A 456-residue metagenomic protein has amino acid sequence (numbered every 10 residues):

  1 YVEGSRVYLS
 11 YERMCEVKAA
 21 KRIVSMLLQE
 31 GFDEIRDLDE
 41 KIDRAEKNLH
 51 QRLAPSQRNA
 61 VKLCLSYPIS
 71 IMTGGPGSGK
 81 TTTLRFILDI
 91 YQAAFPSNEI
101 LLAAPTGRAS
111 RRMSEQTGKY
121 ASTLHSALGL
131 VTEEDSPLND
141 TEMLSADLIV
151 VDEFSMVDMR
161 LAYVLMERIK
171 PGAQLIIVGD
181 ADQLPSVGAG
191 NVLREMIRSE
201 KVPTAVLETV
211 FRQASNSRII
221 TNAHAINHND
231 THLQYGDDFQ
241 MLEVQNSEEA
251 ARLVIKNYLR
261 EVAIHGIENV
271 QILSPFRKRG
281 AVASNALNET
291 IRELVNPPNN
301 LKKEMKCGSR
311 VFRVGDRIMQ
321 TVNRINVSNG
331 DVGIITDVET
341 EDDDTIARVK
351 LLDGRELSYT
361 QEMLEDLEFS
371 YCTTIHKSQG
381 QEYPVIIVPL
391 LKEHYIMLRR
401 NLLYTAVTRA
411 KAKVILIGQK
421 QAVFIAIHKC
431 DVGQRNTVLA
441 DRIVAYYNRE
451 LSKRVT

Functional and structural regions predicted by a protein language model:
Y1-D37: Interdomain "pre-motor" coupling segment immediately N-terminal to P-loop NTPase/helicase cores
H50-S66: N-terminal pre-P-loop "Q-motif" helix
L63, A181-N326, T336, Y446: Conserved helicase motor core of P-loop NTPases
C64, G75, P105, P275: P-loop (Walker A) phosphate-binding loop of NTP-binding proteins
S66, T82, F86, I90 (+10 more regions): Conserved helicase motor core of SF1/SF2 NTP-dependent helicases
M72, L102: Hydrophobic anchor at the beta1->P-loop junction of P-loop NTPases
G79: Conserved glycine(s) of the Walker
D331-T456: C-terminal accessory regions
